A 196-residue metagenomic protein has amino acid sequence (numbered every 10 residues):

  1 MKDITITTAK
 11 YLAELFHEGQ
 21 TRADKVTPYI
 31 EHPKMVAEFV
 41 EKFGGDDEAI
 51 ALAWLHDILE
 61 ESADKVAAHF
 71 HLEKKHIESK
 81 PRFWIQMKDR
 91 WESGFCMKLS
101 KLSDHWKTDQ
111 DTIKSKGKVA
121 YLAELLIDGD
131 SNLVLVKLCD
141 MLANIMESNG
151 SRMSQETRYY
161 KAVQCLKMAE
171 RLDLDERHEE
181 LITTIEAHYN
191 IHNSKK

Functional and structural regions predicted by a protein language model:
M1-K196: Active-site helical microenvironments for divalent-metal-assisted chemistry
